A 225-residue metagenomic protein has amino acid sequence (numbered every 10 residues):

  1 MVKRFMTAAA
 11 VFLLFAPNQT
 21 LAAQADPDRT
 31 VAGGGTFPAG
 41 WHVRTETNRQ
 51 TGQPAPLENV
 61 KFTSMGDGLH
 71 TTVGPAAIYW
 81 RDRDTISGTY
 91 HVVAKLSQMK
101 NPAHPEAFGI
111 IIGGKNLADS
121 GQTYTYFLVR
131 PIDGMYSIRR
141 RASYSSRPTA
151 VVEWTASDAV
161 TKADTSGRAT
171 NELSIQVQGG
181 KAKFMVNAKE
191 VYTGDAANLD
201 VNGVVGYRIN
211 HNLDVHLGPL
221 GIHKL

Functional and structural regions predicted by a protein language model:
T7-P17: Bacterial N-terminal signal peptides
N18-A22: Sec/Tat signal peptide C-region and signal peptidase I cleavage site
Q24-P102, K181: Low-complexity, Ser/Thr/Pro/Gly-rich disordered linker/stalk regions
V73-R147: Secretory/extracellular carbohydrate-interaction modules and structurally similar beta-sandwich "look-alikes"
I78-D84, S157-T165, G206-Y207: Beta-strand-rich interaction surfaces with strong enrichment in secreted/lumenal proteins
A94, D164-A196: Carbohydrate-binding surfaces in secreted/extracellular proteins
S145-E172: Short, aromatic/His-centered strand-loop micro-motif at the edge of beta-sheets
G194-G221: Flexible glycan-contacting loops in extracellular carbohydrate-active proteins
